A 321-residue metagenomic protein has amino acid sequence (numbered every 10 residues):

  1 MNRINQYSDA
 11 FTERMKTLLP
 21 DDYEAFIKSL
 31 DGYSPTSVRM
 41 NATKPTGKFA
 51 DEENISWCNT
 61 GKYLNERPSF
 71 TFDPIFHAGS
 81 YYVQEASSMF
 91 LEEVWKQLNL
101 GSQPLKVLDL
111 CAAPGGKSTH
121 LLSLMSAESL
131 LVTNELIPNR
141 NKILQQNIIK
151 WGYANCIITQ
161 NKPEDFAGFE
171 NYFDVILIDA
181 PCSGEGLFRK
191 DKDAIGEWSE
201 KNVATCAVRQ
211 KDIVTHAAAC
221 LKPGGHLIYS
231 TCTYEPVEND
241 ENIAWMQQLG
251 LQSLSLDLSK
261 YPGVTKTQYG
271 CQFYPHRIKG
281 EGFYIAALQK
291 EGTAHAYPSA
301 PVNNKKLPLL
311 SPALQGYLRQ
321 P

Functional and structural regions predicted by a protein language model:
M1-P321: S-adenosylmethionine
